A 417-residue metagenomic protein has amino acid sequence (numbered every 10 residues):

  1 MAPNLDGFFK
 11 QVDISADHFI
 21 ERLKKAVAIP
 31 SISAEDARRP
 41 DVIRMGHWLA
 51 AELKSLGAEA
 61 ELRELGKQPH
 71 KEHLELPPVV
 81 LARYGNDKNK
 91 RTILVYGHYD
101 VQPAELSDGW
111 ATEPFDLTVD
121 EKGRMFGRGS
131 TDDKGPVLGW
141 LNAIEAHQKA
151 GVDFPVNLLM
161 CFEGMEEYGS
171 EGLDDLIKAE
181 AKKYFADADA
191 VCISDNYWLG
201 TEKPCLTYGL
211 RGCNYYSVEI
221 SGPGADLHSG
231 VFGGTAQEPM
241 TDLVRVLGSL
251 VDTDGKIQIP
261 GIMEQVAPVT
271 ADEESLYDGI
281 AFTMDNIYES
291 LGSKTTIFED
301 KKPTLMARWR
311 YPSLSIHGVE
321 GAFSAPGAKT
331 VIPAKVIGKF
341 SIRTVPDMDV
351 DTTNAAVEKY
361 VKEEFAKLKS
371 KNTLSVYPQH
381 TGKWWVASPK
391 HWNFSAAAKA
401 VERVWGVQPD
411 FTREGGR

Functional and structural regions predicted by a protein language model:
A2-S130, K149-V156, F340: Acidic/His- and Gly-rich active-site-bordering loop/insert found across diverse amide/peptide-bond hydrolases
D17, A28, K54, K149-V152 (+7 more regions): Generic secondary-structure signature for well-ordered alpha-helical cores
S55-A58, K88, G200-T201, Q258-K335 (+3 more regions): An extended, acidic, His-containing surface patch that forms the Zn2+-binding/catalytic region of metallohydrolases
R124-M125, G129-G209: Acidic/histidine-rich catalytic neighborhood of metal-dependent amide-processing enzymes
D175, G233-D254: A short core secondary-structure module
C205-S221: Flexible glycine/proline-rich, aromatic-decorated loop/lid segments
L227-T235, P326-K329: A short glycine-threonine-serine/GTX helix/turn-capping micro-motif
